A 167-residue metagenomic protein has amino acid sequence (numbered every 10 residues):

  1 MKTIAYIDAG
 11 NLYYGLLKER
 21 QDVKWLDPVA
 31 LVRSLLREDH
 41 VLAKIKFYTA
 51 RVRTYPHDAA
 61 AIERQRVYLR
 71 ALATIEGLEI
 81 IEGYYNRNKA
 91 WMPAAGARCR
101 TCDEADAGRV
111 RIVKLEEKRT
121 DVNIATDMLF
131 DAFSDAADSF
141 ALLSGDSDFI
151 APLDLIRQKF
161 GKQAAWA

Functional and structural regions predicted by a protein language model:
M1-E104, R109-V113, K159, Q163: Domain-level signal for Mg2+-assisted phosphodiester chemistry and nucleotide/NA-binding surfaces in nucleic-acid
N11-L12, W25, N123, A136 (+1 more regions): Residue-level preference for alpha-helix termini and adjacent loops
V29-R33, V122-F130, A151: Short, contiguous clusters of charged residues that form electrostatic/catalytic patches at enzyme active sites, used
Y48, L143-G145, A167: Short His-Asn-centered micro-motif
A60, R64, E116-T120, I124 (+1 more regions): Short, well-structured alpha-helical patches and their helix-loop capping segments that border functional surfaces
A95-S139: Internal catalytic-core helix/loop-beta-alpha segment that presents or stabilizes conserved functional determinants
K118, Q163-A164: Intrinsic disorder/low-complexity segments enriched in polar/small residues
M128-K159: Acidic, metal-binding active-site segment of PIN/NYN-like and related structure-specific nucleases
